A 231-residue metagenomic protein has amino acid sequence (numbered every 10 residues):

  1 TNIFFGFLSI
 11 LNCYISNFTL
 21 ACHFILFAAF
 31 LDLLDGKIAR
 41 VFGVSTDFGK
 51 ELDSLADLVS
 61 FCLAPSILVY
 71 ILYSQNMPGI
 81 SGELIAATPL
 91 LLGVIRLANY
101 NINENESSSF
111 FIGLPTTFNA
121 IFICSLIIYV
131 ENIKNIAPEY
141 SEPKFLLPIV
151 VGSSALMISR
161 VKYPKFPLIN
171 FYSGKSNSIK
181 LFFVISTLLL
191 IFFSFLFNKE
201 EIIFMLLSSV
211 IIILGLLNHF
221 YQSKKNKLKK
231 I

Functional and structural regions predicted by a protein language model:
T1-E51, S81-L90, I149, E201-F204: Membrane-embedded alpha-helical segments that form the functional core of polytopic membrane enzymes, especially those
N2, D53, D57, G113 (+1 more regions): Residue-level signature of catalytic and energy-coupling elements of molecular machines, predominantly ATP/GTP-dependent
N2-C13, C62-L72, F122-N132: Membrane-embedded alpha-helical segments in integral membrane proteins
F5-F18, C22-H23, L68, M77-F110 (+1 more regions): "…together with the soluble PPM/PP2C metallo-phosphatase catalytic core" -> "…together with the soluble PPM/PP2C
F5-L8, D35, L63, L92-I95 (+3 more regions): Membrane-embedded alpha-helical transmembrane segments of multi-pass integral membrane proteins
L34-T46, Y100-S109, K165-I169, K225: Cytosolic, membrane-interface loops and tails of multi-pass inner-membrane proteins
V41-A98, L126, P138-S141: Multi-pass membrane catalytic core of lipid/isoprenoid biosynthesis enzymes
S108, I112-I231: C-terminal membrane-associated helical module and adjoining short loops/tails
